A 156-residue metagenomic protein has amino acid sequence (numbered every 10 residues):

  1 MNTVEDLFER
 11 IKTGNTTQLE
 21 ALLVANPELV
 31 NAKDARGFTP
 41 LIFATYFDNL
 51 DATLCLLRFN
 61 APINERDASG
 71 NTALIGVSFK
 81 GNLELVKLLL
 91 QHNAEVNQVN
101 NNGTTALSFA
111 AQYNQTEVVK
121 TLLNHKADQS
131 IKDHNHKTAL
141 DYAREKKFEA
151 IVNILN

Functional and structural regions predicted by a protein language model:
M1-N26, N31, A35-F38, I42 (+3 more regions): Intrinsically disordered, low-complexity regulatory segments in ankyrin-centric signaling systems
E9-G14, F43-N49, G76-N82, F109-Q115 (+1 more regions): Ankyrin repeat A-helix N-terminal signature
N15-L23, N49-L57, N82-L90, Q115-L123 (+1 more regions): Ankyrin repeat structural motif
F43-Y46, D51-F59, R66-N97: Alpha-helical adaptor scaffolds
L123, D128-N156: Leucine-rich solenoid repeat scaffolds
